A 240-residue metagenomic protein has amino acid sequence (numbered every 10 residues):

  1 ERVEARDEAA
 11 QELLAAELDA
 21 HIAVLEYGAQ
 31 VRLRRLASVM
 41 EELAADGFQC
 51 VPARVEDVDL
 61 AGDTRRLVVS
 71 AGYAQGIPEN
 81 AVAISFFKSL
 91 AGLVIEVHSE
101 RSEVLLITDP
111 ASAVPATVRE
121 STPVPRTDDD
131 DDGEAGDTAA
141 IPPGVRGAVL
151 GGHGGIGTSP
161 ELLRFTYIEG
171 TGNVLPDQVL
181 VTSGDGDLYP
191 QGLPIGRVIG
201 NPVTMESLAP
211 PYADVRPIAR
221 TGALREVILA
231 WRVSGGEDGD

Functional and structural regions predicted by a protein language model:
E1-E8, L14, D19-D240: A secondary-structure micro-motif
